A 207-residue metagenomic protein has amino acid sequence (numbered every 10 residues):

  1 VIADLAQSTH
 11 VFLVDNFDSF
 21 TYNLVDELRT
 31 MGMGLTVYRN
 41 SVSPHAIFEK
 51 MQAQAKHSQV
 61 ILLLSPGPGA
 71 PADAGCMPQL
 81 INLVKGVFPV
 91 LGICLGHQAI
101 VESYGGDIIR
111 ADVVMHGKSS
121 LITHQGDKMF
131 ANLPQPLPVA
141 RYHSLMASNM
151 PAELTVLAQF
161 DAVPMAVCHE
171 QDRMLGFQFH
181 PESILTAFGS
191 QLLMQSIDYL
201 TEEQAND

Functional and structural regions predicted by a protein language model:
V1-F88, L95, A187-F188, M194-D207: N-terminal beta1-alpha1 cap of cysteine-dependent amidohydrolase-like domains
R39-N40, R110, R141, A158: Short loop/edge segments at beta-strand edges and connector loops that shape dinucleotide/nucleotide cofactor-binding
S58-A131, P138: Cysteine-nucleophile active-site neighborhood
C94, H143, H180: Histidine-centered divalent metal-coordination motifs
K128-Q171: Catalytic beta-strand/loop cores that center a nucleophilic Ser/Cys/Thr and support acyl-enzyme chemistry
D161-E203: A glycine-centered loop/beta-turn motif at secondary-structure junctions
